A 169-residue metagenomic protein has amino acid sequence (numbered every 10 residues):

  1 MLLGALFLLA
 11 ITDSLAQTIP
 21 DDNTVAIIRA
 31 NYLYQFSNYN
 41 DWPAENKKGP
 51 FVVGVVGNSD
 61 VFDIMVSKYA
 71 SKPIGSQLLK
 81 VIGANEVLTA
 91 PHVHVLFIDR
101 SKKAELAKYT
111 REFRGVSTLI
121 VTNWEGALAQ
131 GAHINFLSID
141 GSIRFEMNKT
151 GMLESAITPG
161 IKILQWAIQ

Functional and structural regions predicted by a protein language model:
M1-L2, Q169: Absolute protein N-terminus
L2-A10: Bacterial N-terminal signal peptides
D13-Q169: Short hydrophobic alpha-helices and adjacent helix-cap/hinge residues
